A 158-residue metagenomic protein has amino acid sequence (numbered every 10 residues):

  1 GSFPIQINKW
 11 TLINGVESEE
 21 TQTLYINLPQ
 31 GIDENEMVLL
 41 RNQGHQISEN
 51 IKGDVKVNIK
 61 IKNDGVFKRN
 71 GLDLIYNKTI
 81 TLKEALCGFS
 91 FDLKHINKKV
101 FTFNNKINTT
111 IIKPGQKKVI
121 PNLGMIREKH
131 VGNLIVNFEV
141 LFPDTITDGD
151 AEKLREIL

Functional and structural regions predicted by a protein language model:
G1-L158: Non-catalytic interaction modules of co-chaperones and other macromolecular assembly/maintenance factors
